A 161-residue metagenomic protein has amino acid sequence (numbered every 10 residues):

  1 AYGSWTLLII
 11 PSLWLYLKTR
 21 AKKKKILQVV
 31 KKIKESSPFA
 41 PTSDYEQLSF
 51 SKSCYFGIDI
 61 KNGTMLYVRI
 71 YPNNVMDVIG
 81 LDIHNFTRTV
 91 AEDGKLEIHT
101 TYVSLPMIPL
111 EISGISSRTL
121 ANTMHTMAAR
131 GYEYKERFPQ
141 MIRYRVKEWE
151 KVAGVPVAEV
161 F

Functional and structural regions predicted by a protein language model:
Y2, Y16, Y45, Y55 (+5 more regions): Sequence-level detector for tyrosine residue identity
Y2-G3, F161: Terminal, compositionally biased segments
G3-T64: Anionic N-terminal interaction surfaces
A40-Y45, L81, R137, P156: N-terminal functional modules and adjacent low-complexity/disordered segments of proteins
K61-K95, T101-L105: Phosphoinositide-binding peripheral membrane targeting modules
T87-F161: Acidic, Ser/Thr- and proline-rich intrinsically disordered linker/docking segments of eukaryotic scaffolds
